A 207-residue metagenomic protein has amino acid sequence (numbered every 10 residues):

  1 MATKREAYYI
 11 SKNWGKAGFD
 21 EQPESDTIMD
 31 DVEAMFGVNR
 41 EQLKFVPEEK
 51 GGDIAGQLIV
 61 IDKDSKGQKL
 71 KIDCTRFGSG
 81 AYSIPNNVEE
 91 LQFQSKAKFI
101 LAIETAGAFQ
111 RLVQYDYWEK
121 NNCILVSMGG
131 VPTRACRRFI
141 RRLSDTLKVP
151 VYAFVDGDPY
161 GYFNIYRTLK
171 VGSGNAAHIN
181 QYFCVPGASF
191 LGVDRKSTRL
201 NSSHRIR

Functional and structural regions predicted by a protein language model:
M1-P150, P159-R207: Nucleic-acid enzyme cleavage-core boundary/entry regions
